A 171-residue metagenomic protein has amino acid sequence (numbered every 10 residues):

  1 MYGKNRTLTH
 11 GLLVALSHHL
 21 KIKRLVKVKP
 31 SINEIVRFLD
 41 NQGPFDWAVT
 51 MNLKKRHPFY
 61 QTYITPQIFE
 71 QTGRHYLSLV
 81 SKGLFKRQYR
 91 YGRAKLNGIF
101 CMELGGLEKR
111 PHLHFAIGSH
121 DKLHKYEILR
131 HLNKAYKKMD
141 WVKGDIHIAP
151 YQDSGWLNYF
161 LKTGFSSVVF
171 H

Functional and structural regions predicted by a protein language model:
M1-G3, T9-H10: Nuclease-adjacent, charged terminal/linker segments that flank catalytic cores
G11, A15-A48, R56-G73, S119-H171: Catalytic "initiation/cleavage/transfer" segments centered on a nucleophilic residue and adjacent nucleic-acid-engaging
D40, R90-G92, G105-E108: Short, conserved, surface-exposed binding loops centered on an aromatic residue
G43-W47, A94-L96, K109-L113: Residues at beta-strand starts and edge strands
P66-C101: Surface-exposed, low-hydrophobicity interaction/linker segments
G98-D121: Histidine-centered divalent-metal-coordination microenvironment in nucleic-acid enzymes
